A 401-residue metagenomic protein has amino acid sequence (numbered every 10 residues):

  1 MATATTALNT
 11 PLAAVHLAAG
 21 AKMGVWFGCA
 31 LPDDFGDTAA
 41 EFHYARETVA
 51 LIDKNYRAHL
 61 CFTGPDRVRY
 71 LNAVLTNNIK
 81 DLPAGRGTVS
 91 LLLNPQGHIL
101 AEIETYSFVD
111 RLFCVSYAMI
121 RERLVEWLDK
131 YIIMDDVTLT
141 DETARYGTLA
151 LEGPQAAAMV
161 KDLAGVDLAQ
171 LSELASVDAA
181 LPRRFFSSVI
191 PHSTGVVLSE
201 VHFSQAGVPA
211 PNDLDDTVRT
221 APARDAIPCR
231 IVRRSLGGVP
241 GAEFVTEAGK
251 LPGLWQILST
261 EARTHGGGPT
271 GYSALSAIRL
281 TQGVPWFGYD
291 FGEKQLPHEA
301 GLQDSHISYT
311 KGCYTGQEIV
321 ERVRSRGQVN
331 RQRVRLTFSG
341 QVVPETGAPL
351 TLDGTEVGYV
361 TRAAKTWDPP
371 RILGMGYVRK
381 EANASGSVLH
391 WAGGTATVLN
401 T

Functional and structural regions predicted by a protein language model:
M1-V89, L93, H98-L100: Acidic, proline/glycine-enriched N-terminal capping motif
T3-T5, I103, Q295, A300-Q317 (+1 more regions): Glycine-rich, small/acidic residue-mixed loop/short-helix segments
A7-G36, V137-F203, D213, T220 (+3 more regions): Glycine-rich, acidic
A45-D53, L100-F108, D136-E142, A226-P240 (+2 more regions): Short, flexible, solvent-exposed loop/turn segments with mixed acidic/basic and small polar residues
C61, Y106, V115-Y117, V245-E247 (+2 more regions): Short hydrophobic/aromatic beta-strand micro-patches that form the beta-sheet surface supporting nucleotide- or nucleic
P65-D66, Y117-E122, P154-A156, E247-P252 (+1 more regions): Helix N-cap motif at beta-to-alpha junctions
V74, W127-D129, L163-A164, L254-R263 (+2 more regions): Short amphipathic alpha-helices in soluble, non-transmembrane regions that often serve as interface/regulatory elements
R86-Y131: Well-ordered mid-protein domain cores that form the structural environment of catalytic cofactors
